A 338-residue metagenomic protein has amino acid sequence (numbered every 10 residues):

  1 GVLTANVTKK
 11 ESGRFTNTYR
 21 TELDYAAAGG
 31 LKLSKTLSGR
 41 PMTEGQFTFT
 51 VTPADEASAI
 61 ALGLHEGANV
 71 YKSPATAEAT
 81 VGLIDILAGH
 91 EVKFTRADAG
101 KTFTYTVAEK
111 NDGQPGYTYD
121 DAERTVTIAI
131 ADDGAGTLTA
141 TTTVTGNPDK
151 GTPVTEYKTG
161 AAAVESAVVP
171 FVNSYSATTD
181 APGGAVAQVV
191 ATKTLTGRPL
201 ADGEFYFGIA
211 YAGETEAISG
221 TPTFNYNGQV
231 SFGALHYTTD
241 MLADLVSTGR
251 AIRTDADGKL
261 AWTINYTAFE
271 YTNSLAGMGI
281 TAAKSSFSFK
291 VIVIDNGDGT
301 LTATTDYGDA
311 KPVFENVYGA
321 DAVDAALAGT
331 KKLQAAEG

Functional and structural regions predicted by a protein language model:
G1-G338: Solvent-exposed loop/turn and edge beta-strand elements of beta-rich ligand-binding domains
